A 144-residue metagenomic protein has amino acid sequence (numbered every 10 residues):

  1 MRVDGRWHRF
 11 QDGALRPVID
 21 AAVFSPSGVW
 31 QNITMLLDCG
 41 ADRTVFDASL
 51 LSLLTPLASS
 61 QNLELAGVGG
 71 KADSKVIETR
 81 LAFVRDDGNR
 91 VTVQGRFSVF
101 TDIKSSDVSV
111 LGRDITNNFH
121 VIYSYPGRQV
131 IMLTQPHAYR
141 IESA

Functional and structural regions predicted by a protein language model:
M1-A144: Pepsin/retropepsin-fold aspartyl endopeptidases
